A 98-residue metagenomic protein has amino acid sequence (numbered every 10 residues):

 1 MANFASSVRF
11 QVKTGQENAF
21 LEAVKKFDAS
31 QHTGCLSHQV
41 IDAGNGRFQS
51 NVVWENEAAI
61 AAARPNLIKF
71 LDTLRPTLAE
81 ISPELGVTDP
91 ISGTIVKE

Functional and structural regions predicted by a protein language model:
A2-A5, R9-Q11, L36-Q49, D72-E98: Glycine-rich beta-strand-turn "strand-cap" elements at beta-sheet edges
V8, F20, V24, H38 (+2 more regions): Hydrophobic pocket/interface hotspot
R9-T14, V52-N56: Short beta-strand-to-loop capping motifs
V12-S37, K69-T73: Short amphipathic alpha-helical segments
G15, N45, A58: Short alpha-helical
N18, E55-N66: Short amphipathic alpha-helices within nucleic acid-binding modules
